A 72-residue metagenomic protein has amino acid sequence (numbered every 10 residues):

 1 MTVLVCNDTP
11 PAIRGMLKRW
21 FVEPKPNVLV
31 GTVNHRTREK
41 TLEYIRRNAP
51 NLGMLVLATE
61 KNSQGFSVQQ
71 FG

Functional and structural regions predicted by a protein language model:
T2-V22, P26-G72: Basic nucleic-acid-binding interfaces
